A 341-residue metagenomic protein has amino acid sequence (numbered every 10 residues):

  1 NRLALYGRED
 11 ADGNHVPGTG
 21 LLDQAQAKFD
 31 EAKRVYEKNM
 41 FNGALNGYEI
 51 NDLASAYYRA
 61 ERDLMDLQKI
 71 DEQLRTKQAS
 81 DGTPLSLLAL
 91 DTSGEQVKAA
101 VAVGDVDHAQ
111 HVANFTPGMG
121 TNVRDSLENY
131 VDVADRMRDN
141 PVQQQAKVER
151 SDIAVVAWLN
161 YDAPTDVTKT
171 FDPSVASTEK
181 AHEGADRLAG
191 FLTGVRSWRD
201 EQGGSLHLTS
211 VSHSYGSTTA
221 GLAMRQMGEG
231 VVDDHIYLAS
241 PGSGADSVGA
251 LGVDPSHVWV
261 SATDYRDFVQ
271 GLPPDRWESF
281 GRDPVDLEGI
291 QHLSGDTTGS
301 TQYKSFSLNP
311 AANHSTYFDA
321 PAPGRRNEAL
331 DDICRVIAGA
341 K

Functional and structural regions predicted by a protein language model:
N1-V103, D107-Q110: Intrinsically disordered, low-complexity charged segments of secreted bacterial virulence and antibacterial
D91, G104-H108, G118-L206, Q226-K341: Lipolytic serine-hydrolase domain surface
E95, N129, Y215: Short, glycine/acidic-rich beta->alpha junctions
H111, D132, T218: Charged, alpha-helix-enriched surfaces in structured cytosolic catalytic cores of large nucleotide-utilizing machines
N114: Conserved catalytic motifs of ABC-family nucleotide-binding domains
V211-A220: Gly/Ala-rich beta-loop-alpha elbow adjacent to hydrolase catalytic centers
G221-R225: Short, hydrophobic alpha-helix immediately C-terminal to the catalytic nucleophile
